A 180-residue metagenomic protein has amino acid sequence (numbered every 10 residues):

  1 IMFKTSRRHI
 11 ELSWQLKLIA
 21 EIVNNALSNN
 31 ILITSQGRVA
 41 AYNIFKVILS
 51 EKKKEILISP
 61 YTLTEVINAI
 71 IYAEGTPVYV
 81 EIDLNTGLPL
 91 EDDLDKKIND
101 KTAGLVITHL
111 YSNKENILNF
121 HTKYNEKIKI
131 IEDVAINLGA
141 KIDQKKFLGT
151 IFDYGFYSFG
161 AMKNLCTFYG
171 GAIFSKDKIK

Functional and structural regions predicted by a protein language model:
I1-E51: Conserved PLP-binding active-site segment in aminotransferase class I/II-type PLP enzymes
N24, I70, H121-Y124: A generic structural signal for well-ordered alpha-helical segments
N29-I31, K54-E55, G104, Y169-G170: Short active-site oxyanion
I31, P77, I130: Hydrophobic anchor at the start of a short beta-strand that flanks the dinucleotide cofactor-binding loop
I33-Q36, I58, G104-I107: A short beta-strand submotif of the Rossmann-like class I SAM-dependent methyltransferase core that lines
R38, L63, L138: Conserved SAM/SAH-binding loop
I44-I98: Conserved PLP-anchoring active-site segment centered on the Schiff-base-forming lysine
N85-K180: Active-site phosphate-binding strand-loop segment of PLP-dependent enzymes
